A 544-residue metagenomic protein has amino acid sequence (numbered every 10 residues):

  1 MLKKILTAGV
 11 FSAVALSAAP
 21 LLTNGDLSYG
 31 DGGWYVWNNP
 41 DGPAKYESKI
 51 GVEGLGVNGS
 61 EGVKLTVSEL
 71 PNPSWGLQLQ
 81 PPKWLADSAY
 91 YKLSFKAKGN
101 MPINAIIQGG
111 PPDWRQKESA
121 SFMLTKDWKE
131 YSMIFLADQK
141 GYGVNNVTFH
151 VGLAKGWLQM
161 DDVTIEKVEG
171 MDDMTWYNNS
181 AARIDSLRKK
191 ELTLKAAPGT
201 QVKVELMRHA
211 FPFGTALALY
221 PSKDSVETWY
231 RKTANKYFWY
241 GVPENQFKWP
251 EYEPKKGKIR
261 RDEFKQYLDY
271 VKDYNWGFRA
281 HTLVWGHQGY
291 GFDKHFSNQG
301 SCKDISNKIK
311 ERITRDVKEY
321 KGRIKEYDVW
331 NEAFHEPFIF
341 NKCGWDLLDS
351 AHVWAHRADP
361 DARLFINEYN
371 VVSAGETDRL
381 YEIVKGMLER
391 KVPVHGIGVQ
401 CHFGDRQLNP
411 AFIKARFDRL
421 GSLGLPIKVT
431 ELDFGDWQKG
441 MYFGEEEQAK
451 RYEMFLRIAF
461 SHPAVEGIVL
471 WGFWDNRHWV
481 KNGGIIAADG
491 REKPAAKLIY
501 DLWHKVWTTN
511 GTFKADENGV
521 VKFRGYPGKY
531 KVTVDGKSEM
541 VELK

Functional and structural regions predicted by a protein language model:
S17-G214, K223, R231-K232, Y237 (+3 more regions): Extracellular and organelle-lumenal recognition/adhesion modules and their flexible linkers in secreted
W34, A210-K265, Y270-K272, W276-G277 (+2 more regions): N-terminal substrate-binding region of glycoside hydrolase catalytic domains
E118, K537-K544: Structured interaction patches on ligand/partner-binding surfaces of diverse proteins
D161, N235-K248, E253, I313 (+5 more regions): Aromatic- and acid-rich polysaccharide-binding/catalytic face of secreted or lumenal carbohydrate-active enzymes
K167-M174, E253-P254, I259-E263, G291-E382 (+3 more regions): Active-site cleft segment of glycoside hydrolase catalytic domains centered on the general acid/base Glu
K190, K195, W437, E446-N518: Aromatic- and carboxylate-lined catalytic core of secreted/periplasmic carbohydrate-active enzymes
L194, V202, F513-Y526, Y530: Glycine-centered loop-to-beta-strand initiation motif
G286-G291, R363-S373, V399-D405, L420-Y452 (+1 more regions): Active-site clefts of carbohydrate-active enzymes
